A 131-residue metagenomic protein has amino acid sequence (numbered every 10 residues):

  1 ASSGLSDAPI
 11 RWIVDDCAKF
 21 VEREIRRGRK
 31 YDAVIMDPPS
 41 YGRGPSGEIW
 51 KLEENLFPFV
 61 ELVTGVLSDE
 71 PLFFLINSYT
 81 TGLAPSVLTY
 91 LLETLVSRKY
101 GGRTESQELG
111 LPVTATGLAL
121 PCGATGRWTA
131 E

Functional and structural regions predicted by a protein language model:
A1-I35: S-adenosyl-L-methionine
I13-C17, F59, A84, L88: General structural feature for long, well-ordered alpha-helical segments within catalytic domains of soluble enzymes
V14, Y31-L62: Mobile active-site "lid"/loop adjacent to the S-adenosyl-L-methionine
D16-A18, S40, T80: Active-site-proximal loop/turn and secondary-structure-junction residues that shape catalytic pockets, frequently
E22, R43, L83: Conserved protein kinase catalytic core
I25-R26, S46-I49, V87-T89: Short amphipathic alpha-helical segments
T64-D69: A short, conserved beta-to-alpha structural element at the edge of catalytic cores that scaffolds binding
E70-E131: C-terminal catalytic and target-recognition region of SAM-dependent MTase-like enzymes, primarily methyltransferases
